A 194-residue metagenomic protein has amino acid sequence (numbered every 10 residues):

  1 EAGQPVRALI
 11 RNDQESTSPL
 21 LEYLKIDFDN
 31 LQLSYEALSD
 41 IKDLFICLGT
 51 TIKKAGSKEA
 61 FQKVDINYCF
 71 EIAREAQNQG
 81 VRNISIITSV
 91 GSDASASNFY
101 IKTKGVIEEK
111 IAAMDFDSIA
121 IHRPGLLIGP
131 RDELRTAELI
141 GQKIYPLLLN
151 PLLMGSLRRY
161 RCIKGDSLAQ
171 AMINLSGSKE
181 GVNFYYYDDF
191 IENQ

Functional and structural regions predicted by a protein language model:
A2-Q4, A94-Y185, F190-Q194: Oxidoreductase cofactor-interface core, primarily capturing Rossmann-like NAD(P)-dependent enzymes
A8-E15: Short, polar loop motifs at secondary-structure junctions
L9, G56-K58, K63-E108, A113 (+1 more regions): Conserved Rossmann-fold NAD(P)-dependent oxidoreductase catalytic core, especially the SDR/UDP-sugar
E15, L21-E71, E75-N78, S176: NAD(P)H-binding glycine-rich loop region in Rossmannoid oxidoreductase-like domains and their noncatalytic homologs
E15-S16, K53, D93, I128: Flexible, glycine-rich phosphate/dinucleotide-binding loops and adjacent beta-alpha linkers at cofactor/substrate
G49-T50, S89-V90, P124-L127: Histidine- and/or cysteine-centered catalytic micro-motif in compact active-site loops
